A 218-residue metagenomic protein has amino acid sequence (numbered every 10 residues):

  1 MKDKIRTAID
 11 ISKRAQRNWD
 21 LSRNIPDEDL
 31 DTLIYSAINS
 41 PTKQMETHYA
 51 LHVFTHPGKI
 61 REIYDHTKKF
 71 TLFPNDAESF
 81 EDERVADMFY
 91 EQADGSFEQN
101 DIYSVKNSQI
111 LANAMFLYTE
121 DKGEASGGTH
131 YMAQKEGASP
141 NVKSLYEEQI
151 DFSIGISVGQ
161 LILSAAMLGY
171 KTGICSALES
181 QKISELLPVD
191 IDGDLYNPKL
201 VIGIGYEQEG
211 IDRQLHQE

Functional and structural regions predicted by a protein language model:
D3-R17, Q92, N197-E218: C-terminal helix-cap and adjacent tail motif
A15-T32: A short N-terminal beta-strand-loop micro-motif at the entrance of redox/enzyme domains
E28, E46-I154: Glycine/small-residue-rich phosphate/adenosyl-binding loop
L33, A37-I38, F116, K122-E124 (+1 more regions): Small-aliphatic-rich amphipathic alpha-helix that forms the alpha element of a beta-alpha
P41-M45: Glycine-rich phosphate/pyrophosphate-binding beta-alpha loops
T71-D87, P188-Q214: A glycine-rich helix N-cap at a beta->alpha junction
Y103-N107, L187-D192: A generic local secondary-structure boundary/capping motif
A112-A114, L168, P198-L200: Generic beta-strand structural signal
